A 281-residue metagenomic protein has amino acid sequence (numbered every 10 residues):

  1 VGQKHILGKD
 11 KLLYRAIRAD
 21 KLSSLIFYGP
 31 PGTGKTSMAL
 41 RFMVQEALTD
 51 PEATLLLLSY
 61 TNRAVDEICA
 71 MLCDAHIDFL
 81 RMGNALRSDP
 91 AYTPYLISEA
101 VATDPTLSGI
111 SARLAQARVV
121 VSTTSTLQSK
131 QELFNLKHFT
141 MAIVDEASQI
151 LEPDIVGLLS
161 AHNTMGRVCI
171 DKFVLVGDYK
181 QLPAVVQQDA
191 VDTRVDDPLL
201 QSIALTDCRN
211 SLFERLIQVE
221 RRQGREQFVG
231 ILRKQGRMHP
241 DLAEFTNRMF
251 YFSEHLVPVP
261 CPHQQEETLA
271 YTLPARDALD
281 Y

Functional and structural regions predicted by a protein language model:
V1-V120, N247, E254-Y281: ASCE P-loop NTPase motor cores of helicases and related translocases
G34, Q128-S129: Short glycine-rich, flexible loops that bind phosphorylated cofactors or substrates
T49-A53, Y60-T61, S125-L127, L133 (+1 more regions): Conserved helicase motor core of SF1/SF2 NTP-dependent helicases
D66, P90, Q131-E132, A184: Generic domain-boundary/flexible-linker signal
